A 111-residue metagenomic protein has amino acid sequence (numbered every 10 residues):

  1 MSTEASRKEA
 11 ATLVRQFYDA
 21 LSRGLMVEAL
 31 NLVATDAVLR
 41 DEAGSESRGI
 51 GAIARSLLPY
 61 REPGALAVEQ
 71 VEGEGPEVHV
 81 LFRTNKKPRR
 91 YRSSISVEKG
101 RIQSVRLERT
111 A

Functional and structural regions predicted by a protein language model:
M1-A111: C-terminal and inter-domain tail/linker signature
